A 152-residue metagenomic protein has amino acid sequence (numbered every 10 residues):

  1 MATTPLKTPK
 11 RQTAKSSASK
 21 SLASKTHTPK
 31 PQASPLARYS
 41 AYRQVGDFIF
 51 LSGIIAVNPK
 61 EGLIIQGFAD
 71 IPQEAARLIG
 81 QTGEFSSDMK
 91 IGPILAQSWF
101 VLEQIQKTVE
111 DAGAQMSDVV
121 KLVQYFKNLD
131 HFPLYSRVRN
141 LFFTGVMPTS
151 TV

Functional and structural regions predicted by a protein language model:
A2-R11, K15, K20-V152: Short, polar/acidic, helix-capping and beta-turn segments at strand->helix junctions that line the mouths
